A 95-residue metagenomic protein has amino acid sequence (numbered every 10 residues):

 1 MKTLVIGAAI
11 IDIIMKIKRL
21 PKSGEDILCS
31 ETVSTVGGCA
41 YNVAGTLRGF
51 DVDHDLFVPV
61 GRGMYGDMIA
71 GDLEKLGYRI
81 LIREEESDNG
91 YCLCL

Functional and structural regions predicted by a protein language model:
M1-P59, M64-M68, E74-K75: Glycine-rich phosphate/adenosyl-contacting loop at the front of the ribokinase-like
G63-M64, D88-G90: Short secondary-structure capping/turn micro-motifs that flank functional sites
D72-D88: A glycine-rich helix N-cap at a beta->alpha junction
Y91-L95: Short beta-strand scaffold segments in enzyme catalytic cores
